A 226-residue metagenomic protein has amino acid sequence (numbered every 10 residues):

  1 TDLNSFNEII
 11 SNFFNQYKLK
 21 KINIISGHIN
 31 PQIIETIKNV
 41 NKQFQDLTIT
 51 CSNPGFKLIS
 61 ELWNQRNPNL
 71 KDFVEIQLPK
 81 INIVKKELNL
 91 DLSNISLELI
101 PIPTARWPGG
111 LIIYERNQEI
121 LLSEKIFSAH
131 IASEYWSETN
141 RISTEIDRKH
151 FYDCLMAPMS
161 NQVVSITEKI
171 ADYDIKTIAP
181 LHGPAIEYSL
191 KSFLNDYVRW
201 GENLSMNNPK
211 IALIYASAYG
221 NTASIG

Functional and structural regions predicted by a protein language model:
T1, G27-I29, Q118-E119, K125-I126 (+2 more regions): Active-site metal-binding loops of divalent metal-dependent hydrolases
T1-I10, F14-Y17, I112-K125, I211 (+1 more regions): Conserved beta-strand hairpin/beta-sheet module of binuclear metal-dependent hydrolase folds, prominently
D2-L90: Active-site HxH/HxHxD metal-binding segment of metal-dependent hydrolases
F6-I9, Q162-I166, I225: Alpha-helical packing segments of well-folded alpha/beta enzyme cores
N12-L19, D172-D174, N203-N208: Glycine-rich phosphate/diphosphate-binding loops that line cofactor/substrate pockets in enzymes
I22, L97, I120, I211-L213: Conserved hydrophobic helix-helix packing surfaces used for dimerization/oligomerization
D91-S189: Metallo-beta-lactamase
L190-G226: N-terminal beta1-alpha1-beta2 submodule of the flavodoxin-like/Rossmannoid cofactor-binding fold
